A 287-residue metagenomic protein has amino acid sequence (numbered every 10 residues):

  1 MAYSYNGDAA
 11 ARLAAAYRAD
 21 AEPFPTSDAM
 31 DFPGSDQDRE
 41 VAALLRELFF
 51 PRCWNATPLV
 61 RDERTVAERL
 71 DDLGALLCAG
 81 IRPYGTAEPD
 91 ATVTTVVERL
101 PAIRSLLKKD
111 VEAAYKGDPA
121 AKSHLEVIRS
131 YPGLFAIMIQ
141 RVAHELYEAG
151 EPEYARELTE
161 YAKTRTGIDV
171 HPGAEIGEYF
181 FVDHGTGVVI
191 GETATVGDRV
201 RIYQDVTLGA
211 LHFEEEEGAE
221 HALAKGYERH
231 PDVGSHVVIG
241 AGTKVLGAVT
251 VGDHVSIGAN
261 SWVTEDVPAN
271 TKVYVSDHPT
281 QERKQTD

Functional and structural regions predicted by a protein language model:
M1-E160: Terminal amphipathic alpha-helical/low-complexity segments used for targeting or macromolecular assembly
K163-Q285: Structural signal for interior beta-strand "rungs" in well-ordered beta-sheet cores of soluble enzyme domains
